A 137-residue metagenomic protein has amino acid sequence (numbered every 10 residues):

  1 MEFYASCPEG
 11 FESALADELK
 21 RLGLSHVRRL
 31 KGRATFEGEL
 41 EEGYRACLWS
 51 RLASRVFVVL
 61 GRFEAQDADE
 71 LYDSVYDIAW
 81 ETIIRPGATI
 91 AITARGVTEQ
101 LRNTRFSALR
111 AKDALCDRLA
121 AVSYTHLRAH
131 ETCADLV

Functional and structural regions predicted by a protein language model:
M1-G87: Non-catalytic accessory regions of SAM-dependent methyltransferases
G10, E39-E41, R95-E99, T132: Generic structural motif
L60-G61, Q100-A108: Short histidine-centered catalytic/ligand-binding loop motif
I84, A88-R102: Short glycine-rich, basic-tinged beta-strand/loop micro-motifs
F106-Y124: A short, contiguous, amphipathic alpha-helix enriched in charged residues
T125-T132: Conserved small/polar residues in nucleotide/adenosyl-binding loops
L136-V137: Hydrophobic alpha-helical segments, chiefly the membrane-spanning helices and signal/signal-anchor peptides
